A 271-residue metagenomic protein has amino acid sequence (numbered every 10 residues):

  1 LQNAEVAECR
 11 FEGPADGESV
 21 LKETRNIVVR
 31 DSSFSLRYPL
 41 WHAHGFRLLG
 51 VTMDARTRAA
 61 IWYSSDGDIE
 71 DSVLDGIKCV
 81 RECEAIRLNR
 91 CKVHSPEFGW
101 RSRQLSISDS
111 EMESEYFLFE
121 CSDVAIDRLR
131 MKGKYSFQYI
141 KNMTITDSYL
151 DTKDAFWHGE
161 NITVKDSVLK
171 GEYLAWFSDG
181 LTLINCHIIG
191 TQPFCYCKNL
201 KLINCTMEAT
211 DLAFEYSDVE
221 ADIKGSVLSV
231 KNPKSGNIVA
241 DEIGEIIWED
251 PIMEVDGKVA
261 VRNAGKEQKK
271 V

Functional and structural regions predicted by a protein language model:
L1-V271: Long, distal/terminal scaffolding or interaction modules with repetitive or compositionally biased sequence
